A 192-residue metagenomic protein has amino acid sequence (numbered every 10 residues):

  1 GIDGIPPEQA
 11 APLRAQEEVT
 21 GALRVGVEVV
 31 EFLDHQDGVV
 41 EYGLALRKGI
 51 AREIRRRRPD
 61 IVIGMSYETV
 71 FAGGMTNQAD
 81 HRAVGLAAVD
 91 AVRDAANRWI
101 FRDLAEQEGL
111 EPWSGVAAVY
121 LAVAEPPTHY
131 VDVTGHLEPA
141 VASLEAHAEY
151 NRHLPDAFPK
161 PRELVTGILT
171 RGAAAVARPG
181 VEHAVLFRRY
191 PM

Functional and structural regions predicted by a protein language model:
G1-R58, R188: Active-site rim/loop-helix segments in enzyme catalytic domains that contact anionic ligands
G43-M192: Metal-dependent de-N-acetylase/amidase catalytic core
